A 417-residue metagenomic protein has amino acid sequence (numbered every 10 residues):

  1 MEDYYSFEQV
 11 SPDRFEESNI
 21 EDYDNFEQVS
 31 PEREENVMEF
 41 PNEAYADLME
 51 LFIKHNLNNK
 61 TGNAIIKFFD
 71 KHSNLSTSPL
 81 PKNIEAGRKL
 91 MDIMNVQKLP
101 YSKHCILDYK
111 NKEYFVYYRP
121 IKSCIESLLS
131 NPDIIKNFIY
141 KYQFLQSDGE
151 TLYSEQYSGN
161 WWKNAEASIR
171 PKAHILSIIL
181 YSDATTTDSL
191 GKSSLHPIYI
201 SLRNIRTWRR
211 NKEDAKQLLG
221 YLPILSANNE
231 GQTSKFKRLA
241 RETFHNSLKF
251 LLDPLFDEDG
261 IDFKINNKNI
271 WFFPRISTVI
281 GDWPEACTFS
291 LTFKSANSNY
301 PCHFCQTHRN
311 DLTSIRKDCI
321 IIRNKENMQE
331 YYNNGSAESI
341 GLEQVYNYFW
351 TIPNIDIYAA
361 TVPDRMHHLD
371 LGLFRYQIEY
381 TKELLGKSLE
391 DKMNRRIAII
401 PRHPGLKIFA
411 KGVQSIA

Functional and structural regions predicted by a protein language model:
M1-A417: A structural signal for the principal folded core domain
